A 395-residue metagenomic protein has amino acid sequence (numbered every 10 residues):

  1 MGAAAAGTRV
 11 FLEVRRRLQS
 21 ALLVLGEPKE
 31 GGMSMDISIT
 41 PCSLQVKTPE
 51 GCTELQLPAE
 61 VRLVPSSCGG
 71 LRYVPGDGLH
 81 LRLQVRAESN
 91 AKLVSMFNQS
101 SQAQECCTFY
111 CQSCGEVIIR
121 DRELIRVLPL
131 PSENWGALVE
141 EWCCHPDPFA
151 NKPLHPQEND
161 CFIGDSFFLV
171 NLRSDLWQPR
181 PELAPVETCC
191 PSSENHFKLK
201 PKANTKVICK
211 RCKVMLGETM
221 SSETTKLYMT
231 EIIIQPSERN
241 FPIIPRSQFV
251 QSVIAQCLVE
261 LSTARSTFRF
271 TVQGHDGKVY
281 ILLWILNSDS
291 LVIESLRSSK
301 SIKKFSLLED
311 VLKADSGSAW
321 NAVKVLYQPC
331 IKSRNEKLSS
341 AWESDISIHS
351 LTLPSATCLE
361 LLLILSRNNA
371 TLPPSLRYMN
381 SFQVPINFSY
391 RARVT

Functional and structural regions predicted by a protein language model:
M1-T395: N-terminal pre-domain and mature-chain start segments
